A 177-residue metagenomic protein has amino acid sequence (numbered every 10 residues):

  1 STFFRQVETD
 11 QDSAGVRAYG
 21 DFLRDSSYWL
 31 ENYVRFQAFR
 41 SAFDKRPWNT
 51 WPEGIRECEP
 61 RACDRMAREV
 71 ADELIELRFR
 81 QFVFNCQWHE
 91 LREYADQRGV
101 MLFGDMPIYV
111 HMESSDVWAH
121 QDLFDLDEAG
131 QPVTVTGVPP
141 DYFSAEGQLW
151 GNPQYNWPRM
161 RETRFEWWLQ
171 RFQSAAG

Functional and structural regions predicted by a protein language model:
S1-C86, V110-G177: Alpha-amylase-like alpha-glycosidases and glucanotransferases acting on alpha-linked glucans and related
F36, A95, D105: Conserved, mostly hydrophobic/aromatic
W88-D96: Surface-exposed amphipathic alpha-helices with a cationic face
G99-F103: Structural preference for beta-strand elements that scaffold enzyme active sites
